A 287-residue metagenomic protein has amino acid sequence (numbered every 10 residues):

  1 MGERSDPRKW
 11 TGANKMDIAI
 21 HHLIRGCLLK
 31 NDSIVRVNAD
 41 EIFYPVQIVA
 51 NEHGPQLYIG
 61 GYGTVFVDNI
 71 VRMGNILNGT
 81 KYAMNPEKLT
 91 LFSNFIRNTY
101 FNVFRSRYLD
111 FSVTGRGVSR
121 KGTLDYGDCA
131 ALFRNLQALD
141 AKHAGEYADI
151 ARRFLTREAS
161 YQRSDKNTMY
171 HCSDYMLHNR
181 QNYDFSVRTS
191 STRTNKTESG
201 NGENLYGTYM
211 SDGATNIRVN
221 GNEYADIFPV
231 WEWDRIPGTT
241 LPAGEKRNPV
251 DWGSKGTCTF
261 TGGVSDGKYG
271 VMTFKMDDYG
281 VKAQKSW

Functional and structural regions predicted by a protein language model:
M1-G115: Aromatic-lined, polymer-binding surfaces characteristic of secreted/periplasmic polysaccharide-degrading enzymes
F66, M73-W287: Extended polysaccharide-engagement surfaces of secreted carbohydrate-active enzymes
